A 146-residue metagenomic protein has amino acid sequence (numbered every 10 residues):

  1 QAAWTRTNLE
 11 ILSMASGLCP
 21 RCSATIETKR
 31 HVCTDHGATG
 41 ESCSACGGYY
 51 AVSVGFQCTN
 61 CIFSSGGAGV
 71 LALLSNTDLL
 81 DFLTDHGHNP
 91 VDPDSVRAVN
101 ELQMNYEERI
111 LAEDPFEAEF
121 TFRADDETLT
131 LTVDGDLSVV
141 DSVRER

Functional and structural regions predicted by a protein language model:
Q1-A3, N8, R146: Long, charged N-terminal interaction/targeting segments
A2, C33-Y50, C58-T59, L73-H88: Short cysteine/histidine-rich metal-coordination sites, predominantly Zn2+-binding motifs
T5-S16, E27, H31, C46-V52: Short, flexible, mixed-charge glycine/proline-rich loop motifs that serve as phosphate/nucleic-acid-contacting
I11, R21-S23, G47-G48, P93-V99: Short glycine-rich, low-complexity/disordered patches
A15-P20, E41, V54-F56: Cys/His-enriched microdomains
C19-T25, C46, T59-I62: Short Cys/His-rich metal-coordination motifs, predominantly Zn2+-binding knuckles/fingers
I26-C33, G67-L73: Short Cys/His-rich "knuckle" micro-motifs
S64-R146: Long, contiguous alpha-helical scaffold regions
